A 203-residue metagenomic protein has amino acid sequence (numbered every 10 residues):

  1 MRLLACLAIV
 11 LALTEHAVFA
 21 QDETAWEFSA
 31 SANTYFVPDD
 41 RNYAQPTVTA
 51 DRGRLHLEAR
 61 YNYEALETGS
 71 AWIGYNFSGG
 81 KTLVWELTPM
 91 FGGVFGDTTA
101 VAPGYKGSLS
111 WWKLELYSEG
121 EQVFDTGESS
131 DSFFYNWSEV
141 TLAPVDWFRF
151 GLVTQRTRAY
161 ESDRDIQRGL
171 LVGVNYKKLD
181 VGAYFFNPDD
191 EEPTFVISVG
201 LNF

Functional and structural regions predicted by a protein language model:
M1-A25, F203: Cleavable N-terminal export/targeting peptides
V18, S31, Y35, S138-T141 (+1 more regions): Intrinsic disorder/low-complexity detector
W26-F36, V48, R52-E64, A71 (+5 more regions): Transmembrane beta-strand segments that form the barrel wall of outer-membrane beta-barrel proteins
N42-G53, T68-L87, V101-S118, S132-D146 (+3 more regions): Feature captures outer-membrane beta-barrel proteins of Gram-negative bacteria and organelles
G127-D131: Acidic pyrophosphate-coordinating catalytic loop
